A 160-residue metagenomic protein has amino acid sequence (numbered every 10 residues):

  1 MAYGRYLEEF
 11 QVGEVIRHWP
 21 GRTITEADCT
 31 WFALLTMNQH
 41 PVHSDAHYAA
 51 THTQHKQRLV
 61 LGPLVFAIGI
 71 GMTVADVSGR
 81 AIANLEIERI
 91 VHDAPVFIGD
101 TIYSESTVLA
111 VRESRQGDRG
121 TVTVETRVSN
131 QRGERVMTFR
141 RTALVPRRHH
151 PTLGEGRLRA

Functional and structural regions predicted by a protein language model:
M1-E14, V96-T101, E105-A160: HotDog/MaoC-like acyl-thioester-processing domains
M1-E86, R148-A160: Hot-dog-fold acyl-thioester-processing enzymes
Q57, G69-A75, R80-E113, S129-Q131: Catalytic-pocket segment enriched in acidic/His residues
